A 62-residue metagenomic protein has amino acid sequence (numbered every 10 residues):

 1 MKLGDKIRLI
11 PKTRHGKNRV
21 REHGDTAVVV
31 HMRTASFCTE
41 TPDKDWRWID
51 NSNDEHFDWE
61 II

Functional and structural regions predicted by a protein language model:
K2-I62: Basic/aromatic-rich interaction segments and small domains that mediate binding to polyanionic partners
